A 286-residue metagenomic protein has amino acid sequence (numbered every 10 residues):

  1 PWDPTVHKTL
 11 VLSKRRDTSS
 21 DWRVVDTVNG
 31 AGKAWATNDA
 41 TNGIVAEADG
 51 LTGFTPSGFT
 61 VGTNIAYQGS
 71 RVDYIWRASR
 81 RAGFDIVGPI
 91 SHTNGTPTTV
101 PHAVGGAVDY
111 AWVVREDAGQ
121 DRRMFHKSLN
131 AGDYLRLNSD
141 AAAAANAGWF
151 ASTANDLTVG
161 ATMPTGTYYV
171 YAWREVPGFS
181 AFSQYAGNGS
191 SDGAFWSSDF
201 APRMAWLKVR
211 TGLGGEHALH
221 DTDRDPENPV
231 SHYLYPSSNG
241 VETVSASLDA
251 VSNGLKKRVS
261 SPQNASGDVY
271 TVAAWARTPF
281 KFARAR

Functional and structural regions predicted by a protein language model:
P1-R286: Surface-exposed molecular-recognition determinants
